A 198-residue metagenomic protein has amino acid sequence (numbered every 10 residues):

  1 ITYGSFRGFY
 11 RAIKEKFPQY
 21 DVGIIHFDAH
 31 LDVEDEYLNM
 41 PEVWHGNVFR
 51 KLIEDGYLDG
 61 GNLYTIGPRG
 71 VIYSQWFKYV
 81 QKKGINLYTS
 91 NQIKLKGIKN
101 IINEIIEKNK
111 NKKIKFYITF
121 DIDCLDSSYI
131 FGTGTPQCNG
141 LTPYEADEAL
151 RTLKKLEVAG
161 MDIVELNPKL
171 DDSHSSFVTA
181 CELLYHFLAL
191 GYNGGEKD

Functional and structural regions predicted by a protein language model:
I1-D198: Conserved alpha-helical scaffold segments that buttress catalytic/binding sites
